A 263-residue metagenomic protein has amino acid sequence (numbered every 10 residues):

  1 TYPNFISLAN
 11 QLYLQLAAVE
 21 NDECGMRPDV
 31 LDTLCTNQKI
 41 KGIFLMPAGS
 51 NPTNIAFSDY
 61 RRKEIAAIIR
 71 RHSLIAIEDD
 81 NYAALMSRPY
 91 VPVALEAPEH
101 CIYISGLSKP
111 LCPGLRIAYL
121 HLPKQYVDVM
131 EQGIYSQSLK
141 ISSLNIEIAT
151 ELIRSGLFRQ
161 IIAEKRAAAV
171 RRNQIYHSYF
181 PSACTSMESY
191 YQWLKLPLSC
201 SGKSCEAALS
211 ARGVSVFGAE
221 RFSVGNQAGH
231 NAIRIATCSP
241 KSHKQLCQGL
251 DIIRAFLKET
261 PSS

Functional and structural regions predicted by a protein language model:
T1-S263: PLP-dependent class I/II
